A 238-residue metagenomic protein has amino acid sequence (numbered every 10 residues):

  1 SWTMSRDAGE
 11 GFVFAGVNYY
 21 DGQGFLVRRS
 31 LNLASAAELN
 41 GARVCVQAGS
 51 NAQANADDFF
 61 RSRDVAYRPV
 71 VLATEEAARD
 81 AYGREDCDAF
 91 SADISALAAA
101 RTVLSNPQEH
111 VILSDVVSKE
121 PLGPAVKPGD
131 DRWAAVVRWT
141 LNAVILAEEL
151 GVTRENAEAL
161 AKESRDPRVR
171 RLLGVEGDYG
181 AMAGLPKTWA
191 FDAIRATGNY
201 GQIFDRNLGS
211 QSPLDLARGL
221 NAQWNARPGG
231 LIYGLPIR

Functional and structural regions predicted by a protein language model:
S1-E38, I94-S118, Y233-P236: Acidic, polar ligand-binding/catalytic clefts
G9-V13, A37-E38, D58, E75-S91 (+1 more regions): Short helices/loops that flank or line small-molecule/ion binding pockets
Y20-A77: Bilobed "Venus flytrap"/periplasmic-binding protein-like clamshell domains and structurally analogous long
R29-L33, A37, A42-R43, A48-N51 (+4 more regions): Extended ligand-binding regions for polar small-molecule ligands
Q53-A54, D80, A98-A99: Alpha-helical elements of the RecA-like P-loop NTPase motor core of helicases
V175-R238: C-terminal functional modules
